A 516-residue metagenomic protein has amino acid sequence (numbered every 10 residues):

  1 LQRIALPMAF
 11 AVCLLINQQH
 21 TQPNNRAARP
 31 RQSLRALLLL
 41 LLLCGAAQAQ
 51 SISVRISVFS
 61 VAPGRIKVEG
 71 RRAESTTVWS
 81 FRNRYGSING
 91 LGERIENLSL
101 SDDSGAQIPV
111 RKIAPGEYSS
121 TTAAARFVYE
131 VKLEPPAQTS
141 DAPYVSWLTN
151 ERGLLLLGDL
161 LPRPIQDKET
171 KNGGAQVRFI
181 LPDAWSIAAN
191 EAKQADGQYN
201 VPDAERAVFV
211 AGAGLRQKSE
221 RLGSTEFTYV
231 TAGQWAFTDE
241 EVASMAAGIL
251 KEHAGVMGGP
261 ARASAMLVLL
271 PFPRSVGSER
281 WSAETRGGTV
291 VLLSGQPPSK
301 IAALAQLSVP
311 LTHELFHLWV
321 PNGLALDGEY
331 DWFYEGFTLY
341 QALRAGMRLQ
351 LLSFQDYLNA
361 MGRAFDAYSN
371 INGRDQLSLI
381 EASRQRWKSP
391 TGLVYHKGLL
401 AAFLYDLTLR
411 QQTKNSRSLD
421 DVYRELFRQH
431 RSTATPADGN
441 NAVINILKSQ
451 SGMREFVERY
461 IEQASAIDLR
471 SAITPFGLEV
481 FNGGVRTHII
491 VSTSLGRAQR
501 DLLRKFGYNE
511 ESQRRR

Functional and structural regions predicted by a protein language model:
I4-A5, Q22-L37: Bacterial N-terminal signal peptides that target proteins for export
R35-G45: Bacterial N-terminal signal peptides
Q50-V58, G64, R71, R94 (+1 more regions): Beta/coil-rich, acidic/histidine-enriched accessory regions frequently appended to metallopeptidases
V58-F59, G86-V145: A surface-exposed beta-strand-loop module
G70, K218-Y330: Juxtacatalytic substrate-recognition/specificity segment
G90-N97, K132, D159-P162, K168 (+5 more regions): Zn2+-dependent metallopeptidase catalytic core
L133-K171: Glycine/proline-rich low-complexity spacer/linker segments in large multi-domain proteins
L326-L400, Q412-T413, R428-T433: Acidic/His/Gly-enriched intrinsically disordered linker/tail segments that often contain short helix/coil "MoRF-like"
